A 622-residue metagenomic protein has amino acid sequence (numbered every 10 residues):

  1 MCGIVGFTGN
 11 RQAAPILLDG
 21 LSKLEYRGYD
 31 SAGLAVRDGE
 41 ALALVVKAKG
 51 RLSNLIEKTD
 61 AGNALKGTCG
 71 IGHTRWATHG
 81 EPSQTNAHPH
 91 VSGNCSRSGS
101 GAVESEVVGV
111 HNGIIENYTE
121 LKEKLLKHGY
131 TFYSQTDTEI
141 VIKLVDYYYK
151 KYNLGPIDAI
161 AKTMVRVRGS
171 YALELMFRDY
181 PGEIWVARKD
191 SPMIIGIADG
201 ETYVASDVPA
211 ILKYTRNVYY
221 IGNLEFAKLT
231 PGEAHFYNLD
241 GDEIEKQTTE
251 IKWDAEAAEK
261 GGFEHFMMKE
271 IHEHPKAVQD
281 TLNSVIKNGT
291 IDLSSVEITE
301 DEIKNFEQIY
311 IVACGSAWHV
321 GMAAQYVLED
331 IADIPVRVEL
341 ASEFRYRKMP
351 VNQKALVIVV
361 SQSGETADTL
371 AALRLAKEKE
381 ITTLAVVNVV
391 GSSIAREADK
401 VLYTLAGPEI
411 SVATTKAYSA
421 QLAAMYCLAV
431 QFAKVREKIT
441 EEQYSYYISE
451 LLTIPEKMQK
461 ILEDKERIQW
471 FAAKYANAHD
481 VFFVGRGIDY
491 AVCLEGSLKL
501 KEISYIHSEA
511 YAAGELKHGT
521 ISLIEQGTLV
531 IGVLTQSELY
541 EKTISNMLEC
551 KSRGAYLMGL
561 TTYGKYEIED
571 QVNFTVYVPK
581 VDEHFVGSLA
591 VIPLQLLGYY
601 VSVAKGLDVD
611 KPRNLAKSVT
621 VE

Functional and structural regions predicted by a protein language model:
M1-K260, E264, K276-E307, Y346 (+4 more regions): Conserved short alpha-helical segments that host acidic/polar catalytic motifs at enzyme active sites
F7-N10, H111, T131, Q135 (+20 more regions): Hydrophobic alpha-helical scaffolding
G72-T85, V91-G93, V285-E300, A324-V360 (+1 more regions): Glycine-rich oxoanion-binding loops at beta->alpha junctions
P89-V91, M176, W185-V186, V218-Y219 (+13 more regions): Replace "in large, NTP-powered and nucleic-acid-processing enzymes" with "in large, NTP-powered factors and other
G241, Y556, E569-Q571, V581-E622: Generic C-terminus detector
H274-V278, L282-Y310, K400-L529, S602-E622: Active-site phosphate/pyrophosphate-binding segments
K304-T453, V533-P579, L597, K605: Glycine-rich phosphate-binding loops that contact phosphosugars or nucleotide phosphates
